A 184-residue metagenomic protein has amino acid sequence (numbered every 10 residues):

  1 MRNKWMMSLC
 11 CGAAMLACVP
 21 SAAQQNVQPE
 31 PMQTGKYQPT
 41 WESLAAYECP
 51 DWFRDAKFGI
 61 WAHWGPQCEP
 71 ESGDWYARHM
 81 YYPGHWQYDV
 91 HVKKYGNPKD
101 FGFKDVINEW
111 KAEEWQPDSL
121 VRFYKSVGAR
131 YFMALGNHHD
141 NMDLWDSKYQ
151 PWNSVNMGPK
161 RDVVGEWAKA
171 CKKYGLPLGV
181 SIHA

Functional and structural regions predicted by a protein language model:
M1-W5, Y124: Positively charged n-region of N-terminal signal peptides that target proteins for export
W5-S8, Q25-N26: Intrinsic disorder/low-complexity segments enriched in polar/small residues
S8-A17: Bacterial N-terminal signal peptides
V19-A23: Sec/Tat signal peptide C-region and signal peptidase I cleavage site
Q24-A184: Mature catalytic domains of secreted/periplasmic carbohydrate-active enzymes
